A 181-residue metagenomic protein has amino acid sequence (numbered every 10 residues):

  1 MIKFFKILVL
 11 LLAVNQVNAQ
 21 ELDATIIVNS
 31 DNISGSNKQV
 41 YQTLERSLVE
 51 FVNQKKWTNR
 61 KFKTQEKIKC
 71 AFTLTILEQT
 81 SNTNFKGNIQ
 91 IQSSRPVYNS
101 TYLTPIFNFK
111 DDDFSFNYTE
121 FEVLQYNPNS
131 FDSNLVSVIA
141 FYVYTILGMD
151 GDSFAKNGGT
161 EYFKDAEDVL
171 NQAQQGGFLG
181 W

Functional and structural regions predicted by a protein language model:
M1-L22: Bacterial Sec-dependent N-terminal signal peptides
K3, L10-L12, K56-R60, S93 (+2 more regions): Residue-level detector of functional hotspots within protein domains
Q20-K86, V97-N99: Start-of-domain marker
K86-W181: Acidic/His-rich structured neighborhood in mature extracellular/periplasmic domains
